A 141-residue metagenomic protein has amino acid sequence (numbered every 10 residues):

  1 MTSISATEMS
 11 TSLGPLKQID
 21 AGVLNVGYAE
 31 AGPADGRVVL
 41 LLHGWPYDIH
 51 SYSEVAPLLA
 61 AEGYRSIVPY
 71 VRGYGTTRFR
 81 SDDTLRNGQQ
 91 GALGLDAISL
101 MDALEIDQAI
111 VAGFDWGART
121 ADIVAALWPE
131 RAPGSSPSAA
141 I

Functional and structural regions predicted by a protein language model:
M1-V38, A61-Y64: Alpha/beta-hydrolase fold catalytic core
L13-L16, Y74, W116, D122: Tryptophan-centric aromatic hotspots in well-structured domains and transmembrane helices
P15, V38-L41, I67, A112 (+1 more regions): Conserved Rossmann-like nucleotide-binding pocket used by diverse enzymes that bind dinucleotide cofactors
A21-G22, A61, V68-W116: Active-site loop/oxyanion-hole signature of alpha/beta-hydrolase fold enzymes
G27-F79: Conserved HGGG/HGGXW glycine-rich cap/lid loop of the alpha/beta-hydrolase fold
P33, A60, D102-E105, A126-P129: Residue-level signal for alpha-helix termini/capping positions
S53, I98, D122-A126: Short, hydrophobic alpha-helix immediately C-terminal to the catalytic nucleophile
I106-I141: Conserved hydrolase catalytic core segment
